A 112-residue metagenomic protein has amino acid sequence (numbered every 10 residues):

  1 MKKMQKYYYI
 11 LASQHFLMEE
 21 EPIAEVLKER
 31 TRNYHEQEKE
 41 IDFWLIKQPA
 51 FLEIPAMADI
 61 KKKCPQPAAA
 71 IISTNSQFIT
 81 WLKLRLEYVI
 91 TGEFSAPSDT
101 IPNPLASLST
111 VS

Functional and structural regions predicted by a protein language model:
M1-M4: N-terminal chloroplast transit peptides
Y9-I10: Solvent-exposed, low-complexity segments and loops of surface/extracellular structural proteins
S13-P22, A50-I54, Q77-I79, P102: Short acidic, S/G/P-rich loop/turn micro-motifs used as interaction or catalytic elements
E19-T31: Well-ordered, non-membrane alpha-helical segments in soluble/globular domains
K28-N33, A56-A58: Eukaryotic intrinsically disordered and solvent-exposed regulatory patches
E38-I41, Q66: Eukaryote-biased feature marking scaffold/signaling PDZ-domain proteins and nuclear chromatin regulators
I54-S112: Polybasic, proline/glycine-rich intrinsically disordered low-complexity segments
